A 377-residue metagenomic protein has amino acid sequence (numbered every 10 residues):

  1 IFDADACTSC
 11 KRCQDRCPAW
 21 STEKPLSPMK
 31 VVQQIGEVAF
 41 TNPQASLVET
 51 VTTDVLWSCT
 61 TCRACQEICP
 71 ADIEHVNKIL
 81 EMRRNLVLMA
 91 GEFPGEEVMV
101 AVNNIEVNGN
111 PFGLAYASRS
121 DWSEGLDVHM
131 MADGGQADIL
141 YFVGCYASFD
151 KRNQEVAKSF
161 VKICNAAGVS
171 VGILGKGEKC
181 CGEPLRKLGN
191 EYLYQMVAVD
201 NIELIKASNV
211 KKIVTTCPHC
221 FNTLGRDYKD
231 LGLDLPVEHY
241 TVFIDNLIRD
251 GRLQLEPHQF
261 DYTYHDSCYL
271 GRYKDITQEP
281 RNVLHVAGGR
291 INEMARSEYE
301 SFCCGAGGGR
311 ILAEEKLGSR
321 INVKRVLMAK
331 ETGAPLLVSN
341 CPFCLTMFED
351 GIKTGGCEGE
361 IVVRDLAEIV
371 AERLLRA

Functional and structural regions predicted by a protein language model:
I1-A4, M29-V32, G36-G232, L247: Iron-sulfur-cluster electron-transfer modules
I1-P25, T61: Non-transmembrane accessory domains of multi-pass membrane transporters/channels
C10-C13, C65, A306-G307: Cysteine-cluster motifs in flexible loop/terminal segments that predominantly coordinate metals
C17, C69, F348: Cysteine-centered loop/knuckle micro-motif
E23-T41, P280-A287, S297-S301: Active/binding-pocket-proximal capping segment
V143-E238, Y269-A377: Cofactor-cradling patches in redox/metallo enzymes
E238, F243, R249, L253-Q254 (+1 more regions): Catalytic cores of enzyme domains
